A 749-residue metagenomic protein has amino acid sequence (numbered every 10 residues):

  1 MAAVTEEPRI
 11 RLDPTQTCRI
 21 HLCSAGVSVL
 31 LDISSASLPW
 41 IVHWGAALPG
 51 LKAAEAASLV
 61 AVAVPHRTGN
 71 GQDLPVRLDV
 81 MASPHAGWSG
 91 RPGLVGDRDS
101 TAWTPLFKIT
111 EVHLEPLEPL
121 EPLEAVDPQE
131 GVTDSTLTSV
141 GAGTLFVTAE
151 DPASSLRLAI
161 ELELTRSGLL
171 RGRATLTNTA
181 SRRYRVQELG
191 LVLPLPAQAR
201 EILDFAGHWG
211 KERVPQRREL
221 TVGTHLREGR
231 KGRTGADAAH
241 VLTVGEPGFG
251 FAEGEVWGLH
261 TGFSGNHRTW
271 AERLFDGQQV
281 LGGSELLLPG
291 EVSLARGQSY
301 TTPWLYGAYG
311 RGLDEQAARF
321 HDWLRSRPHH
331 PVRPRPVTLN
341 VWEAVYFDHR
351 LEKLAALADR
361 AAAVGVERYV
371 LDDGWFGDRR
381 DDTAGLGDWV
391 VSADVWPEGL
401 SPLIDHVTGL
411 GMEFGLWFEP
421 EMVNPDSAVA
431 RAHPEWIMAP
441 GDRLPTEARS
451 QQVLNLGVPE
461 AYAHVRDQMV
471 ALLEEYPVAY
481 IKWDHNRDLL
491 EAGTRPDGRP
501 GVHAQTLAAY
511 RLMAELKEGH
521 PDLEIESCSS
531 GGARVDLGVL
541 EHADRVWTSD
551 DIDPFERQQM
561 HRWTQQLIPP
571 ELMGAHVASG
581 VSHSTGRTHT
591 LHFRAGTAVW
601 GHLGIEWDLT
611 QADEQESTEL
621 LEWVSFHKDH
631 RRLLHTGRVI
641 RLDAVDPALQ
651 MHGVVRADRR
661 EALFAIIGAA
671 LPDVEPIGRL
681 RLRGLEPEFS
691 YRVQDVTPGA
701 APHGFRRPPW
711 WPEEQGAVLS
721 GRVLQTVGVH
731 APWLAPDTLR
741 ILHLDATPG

Functional and structural regions predicted by a protein language model:
C18-H21, V29, W40-E272, S690-W710: Polysaccharide-binding surfaces and accessory modules of carbohydrate-active proteins
G26, A174, G297, L339 (+8 more regions): Conserved, mostly hydrophobic/aromatic
G26, L242, A644-P687: Carbohydrate-binding surface patches
I109, V292-G310, P736-L744: Short Pro-Gly-centered flexible turn/kink motifs
V332-D467, Y480: Aromatic-lined carbohydrate-binding/catalytic grooves of carbohydrate-active enzymes
P397-G399, R431-H433, I437-H592, W600-W607 (+1 more regions): Active-site neighborhood of glycoside hydrolase catalytic domains
N455, A670-G749: C-terminal beta-sandwich/jelly-roll accessory domains of carbohydrate-active enzymes
H592-I640: Catalytic cores of secreted or luminal carbohydrate-active enzymes
